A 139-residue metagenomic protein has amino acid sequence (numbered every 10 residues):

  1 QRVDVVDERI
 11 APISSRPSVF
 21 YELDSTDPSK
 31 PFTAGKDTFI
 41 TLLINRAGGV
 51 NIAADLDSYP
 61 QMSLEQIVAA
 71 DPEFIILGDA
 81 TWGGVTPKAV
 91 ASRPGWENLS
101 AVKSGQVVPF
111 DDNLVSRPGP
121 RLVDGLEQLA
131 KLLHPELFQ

Functional and structural regions predicted by a protein language model:
V5-V123, E127, P135-F138: Binding-cleft/active-site segments that stabilize strongly anionic ligands or cofactors
